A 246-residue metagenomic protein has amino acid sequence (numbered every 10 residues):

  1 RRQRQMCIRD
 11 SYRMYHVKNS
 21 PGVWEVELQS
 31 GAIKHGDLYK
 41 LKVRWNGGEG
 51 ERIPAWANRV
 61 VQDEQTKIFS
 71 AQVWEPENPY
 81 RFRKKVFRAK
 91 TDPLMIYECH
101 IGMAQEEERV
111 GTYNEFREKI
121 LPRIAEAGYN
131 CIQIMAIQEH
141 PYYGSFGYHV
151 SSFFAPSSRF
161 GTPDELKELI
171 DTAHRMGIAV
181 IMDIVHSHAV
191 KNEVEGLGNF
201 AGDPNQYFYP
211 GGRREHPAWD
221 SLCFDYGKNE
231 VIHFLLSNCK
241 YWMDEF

Functional and structural regions predicted by a protein language model:
Q3-I8: Short, small-residue-biased leader/transition segments that mark boundaries at the very start of proteins
D10, D37, H149: Residue-level signal for beta-strand positions within conserved beta-sheet cores that form or flank
D10-S11, R83: Short structured motifs
S11-N19: Short, surface-exposed loop motifs enriched in S/T, G, D/E and P with embedded aromatic residues
K18-E98, M103-E108, E115: The feature marks proteins involved in alpha-glucan
V61, P79, R83-T91, H100-F246: Substrate-binding/active-site clefts of carbohydrate-active enzymes
